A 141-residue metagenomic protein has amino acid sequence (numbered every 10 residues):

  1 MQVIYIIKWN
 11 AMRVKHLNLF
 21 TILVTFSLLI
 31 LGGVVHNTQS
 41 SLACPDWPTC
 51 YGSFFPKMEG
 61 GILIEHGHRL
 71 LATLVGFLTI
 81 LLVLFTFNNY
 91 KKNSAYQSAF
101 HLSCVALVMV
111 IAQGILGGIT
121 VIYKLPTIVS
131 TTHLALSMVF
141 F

Functional and structural regions predicted by a protein language model:
Q2-A11: Short, Lys/Arg-enriched N-terminal segments with co-localized hydrophobic residues within the first ~10-30 amino acids
H16-N18, A95-A106: Membrane-interfacial loop-to-transmembrane alpha-helix junctions, especially the N-terminal start
H16-Q39: N-terminal signal-anchor transmembrane alpha helix
S27-I30, V34, L74, L78 (+5 more regions): Residues within alpha-helical transmembrane segments of multi-pass membrane proteins, especially transporters, ion
V35-P45, I111-L134: Interfacial helix-loop-helix junctions of multi-pass membrane proteins
H36-H66: Extracytosolic (periplasmic/ER-lumenal) interhelical loops and adjacent juxtamembrane/interface segments of multi-pass
I62-I80, T127-F140: Membrane-interface loop-to-helix entry segments
V83-K91: Structural signal for the C-terminal ends of transmembrane alpha-helices and the immediately following loop
